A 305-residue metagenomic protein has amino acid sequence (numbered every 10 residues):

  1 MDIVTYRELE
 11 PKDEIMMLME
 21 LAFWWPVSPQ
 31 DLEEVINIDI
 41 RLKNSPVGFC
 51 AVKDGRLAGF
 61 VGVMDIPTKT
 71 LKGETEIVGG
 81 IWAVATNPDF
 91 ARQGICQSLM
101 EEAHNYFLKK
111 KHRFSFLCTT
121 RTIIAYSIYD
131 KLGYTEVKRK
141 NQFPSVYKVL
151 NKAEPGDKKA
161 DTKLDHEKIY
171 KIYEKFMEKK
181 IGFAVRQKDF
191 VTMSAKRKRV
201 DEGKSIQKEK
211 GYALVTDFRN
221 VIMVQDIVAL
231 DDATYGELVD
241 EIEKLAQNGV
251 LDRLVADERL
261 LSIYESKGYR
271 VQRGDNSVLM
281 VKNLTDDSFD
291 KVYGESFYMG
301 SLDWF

Functional and structural regions predicted by a protein language model:
L9-L21, L164-E178, E295-S296: A short, well-structured alpha-helix characteristic of acyl/acetyltransferase catalytic modules
M19-T70, K179-K204: Active-site rim helix/loop that mediates acceptor-substrate recognition in acyltransferases
G48-C50, R56-D65, G80, A85 (+2 more regions): Conserved beta-strand in the GNAT
T86, R92-N105, K131, D232-L245: Conserved acetyl-CoA-binding loop-helix of GNAT-fold acetyltransferases
N87, T120, L230: Residue-level recognition of the GNAT/N-acetyltransferase active site
M100, F107-T120, Q247-D257: Conserved GNAT acetyl-CoA-binding A-motif
L132-A153, T216, Q225-D232, G236 (+1 more regions): Active-site/acyl-donor-binding loops of N-acyltransferases
T135-V228: Amide-forming acyltransferase catalytic core, primarily the GNAT-like/NAT-type and related acyltransferase folds
